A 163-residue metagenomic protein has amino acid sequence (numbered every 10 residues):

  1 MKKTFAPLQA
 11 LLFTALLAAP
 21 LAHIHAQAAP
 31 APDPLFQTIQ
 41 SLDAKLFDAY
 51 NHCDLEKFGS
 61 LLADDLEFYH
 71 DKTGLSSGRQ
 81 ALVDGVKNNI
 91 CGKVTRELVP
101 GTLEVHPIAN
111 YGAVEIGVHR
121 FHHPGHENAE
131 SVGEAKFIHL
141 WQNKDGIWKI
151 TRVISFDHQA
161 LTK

Functional and structural regions predicted by a protein language model:
M1-L11: Bacterial N-terminal signal peptides that target proteins for export
Q9-A22: Bacterial N-terminal signal peptides
H23-D64, T162: Short, low-complexity N-terminal intrinsically disordered segments enriched in polar/charged residues
D33-T38, L55-Y111, V118-R120, S131-V132: A solvent-exposed, acidic/Ser-Thr-rich amphipathic alpha-helical stretch
V105-A113, W141-I147: A short, structured loop/turn motif at beta-sheet edges
F121-G125, W141: Beta-strand elements of well-folded, non-transmembrane domains
E134-A160: Short beta-strand edge/turn micro-motifs at domain boundaries
